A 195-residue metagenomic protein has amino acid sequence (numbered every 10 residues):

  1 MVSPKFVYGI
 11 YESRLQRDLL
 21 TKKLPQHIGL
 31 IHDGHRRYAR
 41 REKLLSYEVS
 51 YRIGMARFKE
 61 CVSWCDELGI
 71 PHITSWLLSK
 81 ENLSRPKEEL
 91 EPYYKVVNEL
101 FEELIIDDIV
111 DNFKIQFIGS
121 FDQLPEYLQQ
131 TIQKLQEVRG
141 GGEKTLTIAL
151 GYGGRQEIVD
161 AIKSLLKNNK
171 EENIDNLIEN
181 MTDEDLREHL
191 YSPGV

Functional and structural regions predicted by a protein language model:
M1-V195: Flexible, compositionally biased loop and terminal segments
